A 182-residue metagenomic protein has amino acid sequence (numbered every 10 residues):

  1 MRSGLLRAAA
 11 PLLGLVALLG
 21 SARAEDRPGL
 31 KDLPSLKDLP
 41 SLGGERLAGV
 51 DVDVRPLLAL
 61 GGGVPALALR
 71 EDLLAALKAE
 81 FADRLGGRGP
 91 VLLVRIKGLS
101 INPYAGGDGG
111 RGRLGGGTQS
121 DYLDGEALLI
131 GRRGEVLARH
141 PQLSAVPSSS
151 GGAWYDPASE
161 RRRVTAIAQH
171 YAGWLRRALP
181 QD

Functional and structural regions predicted by a protein language model:
R2-G4, V16-D72, N102: A structural "domain/chain start" motif
G4-P11: Sec-dependent signal peptide recognition, specifically the positively charged N-region followed immediately by
L58-L60, E135-W174: Short secondary-structure boundary motifs at beta->alpha junctions and helix caps
G61, P65-L73, G115-D121, S159-I167: Extracytoplasmic/periplasmic, Sec-exported soluble proteins
G63-K97: N-terminal, post-signal-peptide region of Sec/Tat-exported proteins
G87-L137, S148-P157: Surface-exposed short loop/turn segments
